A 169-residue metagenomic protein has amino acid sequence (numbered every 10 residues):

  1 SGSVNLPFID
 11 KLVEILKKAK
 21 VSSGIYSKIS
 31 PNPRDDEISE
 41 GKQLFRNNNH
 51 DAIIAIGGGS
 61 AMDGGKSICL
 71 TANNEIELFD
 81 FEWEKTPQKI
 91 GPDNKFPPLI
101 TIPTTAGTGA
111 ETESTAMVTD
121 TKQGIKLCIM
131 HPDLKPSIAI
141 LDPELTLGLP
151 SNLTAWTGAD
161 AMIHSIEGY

Functional and structural regions predicted by a protein language model:
S1-A52: ATP/NTP phosphate-donor binding region
V4, S30-P33, S60, P150 (+1 more regions): Catalytic cores of large soluble enzymes that bind and process phosphate-bearing ligands
K11-L12, E40-K42, A61-N74, T112-E113: Short Gly/Thr/Asp-enriched flexible loops that form oxyanion-binding sites at enzyme active sites
L16, K20, F45, C69-A72 (+1 more regions): Structural signal for hydrophobic packing residues in well-ordered secondary-structure cores of soluble enzyme domains
K18-V21, S30, L70-E82: Glycine- (often His-adjacent) and acidic-residue-rich active-site loop that binds/positions the CoA thioester
N47, I68, P87: N-terminal loops that bind phosphate or other acidic moieties and the adjacent beta-alpha structural core
H50-I68, T104-A110: Glycine/serine-rich anion-binding loops at beta->alpha junctions that coordinate negatively charged ligand groups
N74-Y169: A glycine/threonine-rich phosphate-anchoring loop and its flanking beta-alpha core in nucleotide/phosphate-binding
